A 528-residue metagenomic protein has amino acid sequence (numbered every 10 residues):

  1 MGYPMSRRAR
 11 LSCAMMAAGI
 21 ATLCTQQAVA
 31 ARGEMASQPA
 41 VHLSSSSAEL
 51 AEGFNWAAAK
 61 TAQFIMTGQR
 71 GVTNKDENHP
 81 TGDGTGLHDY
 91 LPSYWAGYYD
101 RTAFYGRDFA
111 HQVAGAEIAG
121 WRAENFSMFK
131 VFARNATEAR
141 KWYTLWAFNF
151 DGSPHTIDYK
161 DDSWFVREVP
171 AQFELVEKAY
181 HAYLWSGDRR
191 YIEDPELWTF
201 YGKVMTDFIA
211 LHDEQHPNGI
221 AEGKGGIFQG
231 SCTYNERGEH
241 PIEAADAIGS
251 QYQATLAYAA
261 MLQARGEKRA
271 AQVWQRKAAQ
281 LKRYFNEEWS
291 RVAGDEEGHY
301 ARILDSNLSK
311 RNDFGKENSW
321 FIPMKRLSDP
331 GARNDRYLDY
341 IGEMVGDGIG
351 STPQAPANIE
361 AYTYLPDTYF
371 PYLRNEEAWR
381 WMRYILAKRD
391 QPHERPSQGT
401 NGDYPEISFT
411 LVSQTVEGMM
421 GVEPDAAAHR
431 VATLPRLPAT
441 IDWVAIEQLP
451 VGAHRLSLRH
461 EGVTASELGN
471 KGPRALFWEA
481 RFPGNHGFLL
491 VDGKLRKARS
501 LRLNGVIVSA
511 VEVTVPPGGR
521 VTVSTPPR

Functional and structural regions predicted by a protein language model:
G2-A14: Bacterial N-terminal signal peptides that target proteins for export
C13-C24: Bacterial N-terminal signal peptides
A30-G33: Boundary at the C-terminal end of the N-terminal hydrophobic targeting segment
Q38, N375-R528: Non-catalytic C-terminal accessory modules of carbohydrate-active enzymes
Q38-A40, S44-T81, A119, F132-L145 (+4 more regions): Active-site acid/base region of carbohydrate-active enzymes
E52, Y105-T137, P195-T206, I242-A260 (+5 more regions): Active-site core of glycosidic bond-cleaving carbohydrate-active enzymes
G71, H79, D83-Y99, Y105: Active-site-adjacent substrate/metal-binding segments within catalytic domains of carbohydrate-active enzymes
Y90-R101, W146-E174, R189, T206-R276: The feature captures the catalytic groove of carbohydrate-active enzymes
